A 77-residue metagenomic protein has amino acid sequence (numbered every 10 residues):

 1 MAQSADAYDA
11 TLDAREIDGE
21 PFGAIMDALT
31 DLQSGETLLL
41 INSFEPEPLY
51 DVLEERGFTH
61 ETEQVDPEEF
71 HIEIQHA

Functional and structural regions predicted by a protein language model:
M1-A77: Acidic, polar-rich N-terminal leader regions of halophilic archaeal proteins
